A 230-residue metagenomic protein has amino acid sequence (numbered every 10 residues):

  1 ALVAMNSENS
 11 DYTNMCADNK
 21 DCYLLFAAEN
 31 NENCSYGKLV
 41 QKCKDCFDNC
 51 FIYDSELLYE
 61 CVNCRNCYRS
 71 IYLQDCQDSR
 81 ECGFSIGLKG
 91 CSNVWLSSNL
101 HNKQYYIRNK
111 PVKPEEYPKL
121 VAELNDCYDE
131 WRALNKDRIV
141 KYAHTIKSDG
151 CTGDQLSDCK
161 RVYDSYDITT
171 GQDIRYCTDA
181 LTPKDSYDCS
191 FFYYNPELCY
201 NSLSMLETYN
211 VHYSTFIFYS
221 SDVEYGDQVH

Functional and structural regions predicted by a protein language model:
A1-H230: Long, distal/terminal scaffolding or interaction modules with repetitive or compositionally biased sequence
